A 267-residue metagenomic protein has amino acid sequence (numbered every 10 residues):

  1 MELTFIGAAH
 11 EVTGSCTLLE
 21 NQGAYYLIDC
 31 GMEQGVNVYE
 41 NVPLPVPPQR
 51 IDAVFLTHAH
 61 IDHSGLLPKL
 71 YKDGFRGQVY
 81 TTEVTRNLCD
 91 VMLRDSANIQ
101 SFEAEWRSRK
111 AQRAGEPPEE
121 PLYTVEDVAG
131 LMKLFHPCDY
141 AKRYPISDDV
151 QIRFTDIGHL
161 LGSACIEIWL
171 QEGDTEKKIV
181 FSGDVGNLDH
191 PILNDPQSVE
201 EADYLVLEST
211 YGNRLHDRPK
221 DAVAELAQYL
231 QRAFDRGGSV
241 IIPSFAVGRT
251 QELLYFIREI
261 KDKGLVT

Functional and structural regions predicted by a protein language model:
M1-T4, Y25: Extreme N-terminal starter segment of soluble prokaryotic enzymes
L3, D29, H58-A59, C89 (+4 more regions): Divalent metal-coordination and catalytic microenvironments
I6, T82, T155, S182 (+2 more regions): Generic beta-strand/beta-sheet core signal
A9-E11, N21-G77, T81-K133, V185-N194 (+1 more regions): Pre-active-site segment of Zn-dependent metallo-hydrolases
H10, H60-D62, L160-L161, F245-E252: Gly/Ser/Thr-rich loops at beta-strand to alpha-helix junctions that form or flank small-molecule/cofactor-binding
N21, C138-Q197: Catalytic core of the metallo-beta-lactamase
C165, G186-T267: Cap/insert and terminal regions of metallo-dependent hydrolase folds
